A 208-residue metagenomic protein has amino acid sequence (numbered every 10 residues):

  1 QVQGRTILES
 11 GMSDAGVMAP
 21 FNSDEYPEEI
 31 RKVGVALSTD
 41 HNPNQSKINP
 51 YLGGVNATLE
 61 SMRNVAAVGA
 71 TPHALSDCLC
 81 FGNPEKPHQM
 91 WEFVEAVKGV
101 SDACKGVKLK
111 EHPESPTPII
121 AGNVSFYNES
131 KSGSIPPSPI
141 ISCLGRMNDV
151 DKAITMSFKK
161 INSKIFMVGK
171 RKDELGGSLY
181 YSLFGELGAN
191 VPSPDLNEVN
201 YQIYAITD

Functional and structural regions predicted by a protein language model:
Q1-D208: Glycine/proline-enriched, intrinsically flexible loops and inter-domain linkers
